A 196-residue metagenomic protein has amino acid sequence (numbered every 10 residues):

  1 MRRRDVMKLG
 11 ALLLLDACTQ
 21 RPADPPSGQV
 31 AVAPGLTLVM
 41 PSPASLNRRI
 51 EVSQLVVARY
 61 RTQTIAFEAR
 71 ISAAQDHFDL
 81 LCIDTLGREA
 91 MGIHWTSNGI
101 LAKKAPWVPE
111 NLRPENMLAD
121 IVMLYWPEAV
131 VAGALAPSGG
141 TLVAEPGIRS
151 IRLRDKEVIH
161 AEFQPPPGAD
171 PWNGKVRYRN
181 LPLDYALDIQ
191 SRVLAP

Functional and structural regions predicted by a protein language model:
R3-M7: N-terminal export leaders
C18-V32: Bacterial Sec signal peptide processing site at the extreme N-terminus
P43-Y60: A short, Trp-centered hydrophobic/proline-enriched beta-strand micro-motif
L55-L86, W95: N-terminal beta-strand/beta-hairpin edge segment
C82-L86, W95-G99, K104-W107, S191-V193: A mature extracytoplasmic/lumenal domain signature
L101-V130: Acidic/charged, solvent-exposed loop-and-adjacent secondary-structure segments enriched in E/D, K/R, S/T, and G/P
G139-P196: Gly/Pro-enriched, hydrophobic low-complexity segments that function as extracytoplasmic propeptides/linkers
